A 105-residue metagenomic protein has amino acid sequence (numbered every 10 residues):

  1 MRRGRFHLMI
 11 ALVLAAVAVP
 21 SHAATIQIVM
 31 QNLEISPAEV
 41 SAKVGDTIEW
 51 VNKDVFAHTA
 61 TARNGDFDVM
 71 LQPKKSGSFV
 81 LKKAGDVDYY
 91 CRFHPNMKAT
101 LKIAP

Functional and structural regions predicted by a protein language model:
R2-R3, L12, A18-P105: Extracytoplasmic copper-binding redox domains, predominantly the cupredoxin/blue-copper superfamily
